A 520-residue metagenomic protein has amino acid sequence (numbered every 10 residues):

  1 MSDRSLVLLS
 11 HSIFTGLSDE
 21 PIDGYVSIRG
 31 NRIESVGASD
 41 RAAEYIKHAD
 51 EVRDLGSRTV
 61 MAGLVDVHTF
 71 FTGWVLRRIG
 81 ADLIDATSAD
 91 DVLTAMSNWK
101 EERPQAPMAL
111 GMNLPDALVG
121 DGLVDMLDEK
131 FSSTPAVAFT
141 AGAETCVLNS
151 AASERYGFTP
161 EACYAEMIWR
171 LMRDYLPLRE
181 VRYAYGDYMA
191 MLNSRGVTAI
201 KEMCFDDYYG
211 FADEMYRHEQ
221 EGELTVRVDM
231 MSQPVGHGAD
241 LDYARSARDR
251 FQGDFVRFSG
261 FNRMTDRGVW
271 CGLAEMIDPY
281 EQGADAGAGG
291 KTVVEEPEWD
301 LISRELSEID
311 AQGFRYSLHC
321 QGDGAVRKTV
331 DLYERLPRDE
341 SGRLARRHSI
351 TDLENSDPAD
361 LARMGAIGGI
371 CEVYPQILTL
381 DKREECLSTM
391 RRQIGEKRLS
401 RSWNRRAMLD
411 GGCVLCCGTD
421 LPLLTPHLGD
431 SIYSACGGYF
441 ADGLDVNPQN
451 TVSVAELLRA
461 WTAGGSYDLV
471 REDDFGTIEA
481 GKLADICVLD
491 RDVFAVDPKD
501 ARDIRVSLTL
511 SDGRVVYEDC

Functional and structural regions predicted by a protein language model:
D3-S10, F14, S18-Y243, G268-D278 (+5 more regions): Divalent metal-binding segments
H11, N31, S57, H68 (+16 more regions): Divalent metal-coordination and catalytic microenvironments
V26-S27, R263, T509: Short aromatic-centered micro-motifs
E34-S35, L508, Y517: A structural microfeature
F70, G253-L273, G369-T379: Non-cysteine beta-strand/loop elements that form the S-adenosyl-L-methionine
F139, E202-M203, D229-Q233, S259-F261 (+6 more regions): Generic beta-strand/beta-sheet core signal
Y183, S307-Y316, G324-H348, L353 (+5 more regions): His/Asp/Glu-enriched, well-ordered alpha-helical/loop segment that forms or immediately abuts the divalent-metal
H218-E221, A247-V256, R343, M364-G368: Acidic (Asp/Glu)-rich catalytic clusters
